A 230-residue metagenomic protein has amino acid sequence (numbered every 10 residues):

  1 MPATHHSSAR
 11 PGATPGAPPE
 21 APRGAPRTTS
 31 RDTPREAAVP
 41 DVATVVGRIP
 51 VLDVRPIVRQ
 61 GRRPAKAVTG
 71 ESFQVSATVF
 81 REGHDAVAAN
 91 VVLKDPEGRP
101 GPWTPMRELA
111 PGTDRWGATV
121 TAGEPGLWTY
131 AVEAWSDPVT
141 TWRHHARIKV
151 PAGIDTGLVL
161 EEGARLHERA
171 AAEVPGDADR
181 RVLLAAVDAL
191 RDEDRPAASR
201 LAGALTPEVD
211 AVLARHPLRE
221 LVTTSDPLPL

Functional and structural regions predicted by a protein language model:
P2-H6, R10, P40, V46 (+2 more regions): N-terminal structural segment of carbohydrate-active enzymes
H6-R27, R31, R35: Compositionally biased, low-complexity flexible segments
P56-R62: Short beta-strands within extracellular/lumenal beta-sheet-rich domains
R62-V68: Short, solvent-exposed beta-strand/turn "edge" segments of beta-rich domains on protein surfaces
